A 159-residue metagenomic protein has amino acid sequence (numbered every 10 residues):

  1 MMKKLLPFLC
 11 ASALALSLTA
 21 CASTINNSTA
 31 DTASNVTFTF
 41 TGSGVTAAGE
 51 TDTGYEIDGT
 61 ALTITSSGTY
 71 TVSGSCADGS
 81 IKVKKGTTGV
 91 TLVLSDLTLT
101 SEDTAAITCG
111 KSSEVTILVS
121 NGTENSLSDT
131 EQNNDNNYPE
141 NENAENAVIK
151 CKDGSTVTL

Functional and structural regions predicted by a protein language model:
M1-M2: N-terminal secretory signal peptides that target proteins for export/translocation
L5-L159: A composition-driven surface/loop motif
